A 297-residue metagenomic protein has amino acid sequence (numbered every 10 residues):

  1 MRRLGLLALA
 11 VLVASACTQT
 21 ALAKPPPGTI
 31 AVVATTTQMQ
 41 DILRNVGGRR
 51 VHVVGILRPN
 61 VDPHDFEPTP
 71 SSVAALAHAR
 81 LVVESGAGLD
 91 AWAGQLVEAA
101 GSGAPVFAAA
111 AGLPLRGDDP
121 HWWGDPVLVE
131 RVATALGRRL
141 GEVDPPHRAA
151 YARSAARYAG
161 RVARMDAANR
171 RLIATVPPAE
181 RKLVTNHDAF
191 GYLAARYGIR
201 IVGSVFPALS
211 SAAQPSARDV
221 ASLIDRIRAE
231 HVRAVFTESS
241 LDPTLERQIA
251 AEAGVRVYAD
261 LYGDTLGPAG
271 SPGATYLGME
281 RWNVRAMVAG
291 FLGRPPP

Functional and structural regions predicted by a protein language model:
G5-A16: Bacterial N-terminal signal peptides
C17-P297: Extracytoplasmic metal-acquisition and chelation regions
